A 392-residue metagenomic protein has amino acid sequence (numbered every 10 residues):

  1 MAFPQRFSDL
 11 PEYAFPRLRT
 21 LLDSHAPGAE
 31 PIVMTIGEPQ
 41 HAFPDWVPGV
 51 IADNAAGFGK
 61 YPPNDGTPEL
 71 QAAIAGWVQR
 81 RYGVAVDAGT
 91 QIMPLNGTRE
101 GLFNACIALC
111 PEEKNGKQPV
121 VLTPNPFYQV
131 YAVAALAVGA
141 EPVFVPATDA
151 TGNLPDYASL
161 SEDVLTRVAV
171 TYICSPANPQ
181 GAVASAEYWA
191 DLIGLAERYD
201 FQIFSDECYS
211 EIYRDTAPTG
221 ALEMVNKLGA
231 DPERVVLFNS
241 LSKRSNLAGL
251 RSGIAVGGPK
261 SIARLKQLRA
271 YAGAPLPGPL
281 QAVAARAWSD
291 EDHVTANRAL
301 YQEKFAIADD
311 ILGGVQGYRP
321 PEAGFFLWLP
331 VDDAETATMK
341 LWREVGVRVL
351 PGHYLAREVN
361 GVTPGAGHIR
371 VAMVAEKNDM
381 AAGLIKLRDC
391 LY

Functional and structural regions predicted by a protein language model:
M1-P11, L21-N54, E69, Q79-Y392: PLP-dependent class I/II
M34, F58-K60, A73-G76: Glycine-rich loop-to-alpha-helix module at the N-terminal edge of alpha/beta enzyme cores
Y61-G66: A short, structured active-site edge motif that brings together acidic residues
